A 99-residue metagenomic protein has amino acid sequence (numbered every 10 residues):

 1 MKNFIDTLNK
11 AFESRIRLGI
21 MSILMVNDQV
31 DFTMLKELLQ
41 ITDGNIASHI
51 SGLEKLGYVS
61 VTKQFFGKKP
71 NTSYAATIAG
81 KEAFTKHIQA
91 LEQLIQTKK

Functional and structural regions predicted by a protein language model:
M1-I5, S22, K81-K99: Amphipathic alpha-helical dimerization/coiled-coil segments that flank or bridge DNA-binding/regulatory modules
N3, T7-N45, F66, S73: N-terminal helix-turn-helix DNA-binding core of bacterial DNA-binding proteins
H49: Residues within the DNA-recognition helix of helix-turn-helix
G57: Glycine-centered, phosphate/nucleic-acid-interacting loop/turn motifs that mediate DNA/RNA or nucleotide
V61: Short beta-strand "wing" residues that participate in macromolecule-binding interfaces
F66-T85: Basic, amphipathic "hinge/linker" alpha-helix immediately C-terminal to the N-terminal HTH DNA-binding motif
